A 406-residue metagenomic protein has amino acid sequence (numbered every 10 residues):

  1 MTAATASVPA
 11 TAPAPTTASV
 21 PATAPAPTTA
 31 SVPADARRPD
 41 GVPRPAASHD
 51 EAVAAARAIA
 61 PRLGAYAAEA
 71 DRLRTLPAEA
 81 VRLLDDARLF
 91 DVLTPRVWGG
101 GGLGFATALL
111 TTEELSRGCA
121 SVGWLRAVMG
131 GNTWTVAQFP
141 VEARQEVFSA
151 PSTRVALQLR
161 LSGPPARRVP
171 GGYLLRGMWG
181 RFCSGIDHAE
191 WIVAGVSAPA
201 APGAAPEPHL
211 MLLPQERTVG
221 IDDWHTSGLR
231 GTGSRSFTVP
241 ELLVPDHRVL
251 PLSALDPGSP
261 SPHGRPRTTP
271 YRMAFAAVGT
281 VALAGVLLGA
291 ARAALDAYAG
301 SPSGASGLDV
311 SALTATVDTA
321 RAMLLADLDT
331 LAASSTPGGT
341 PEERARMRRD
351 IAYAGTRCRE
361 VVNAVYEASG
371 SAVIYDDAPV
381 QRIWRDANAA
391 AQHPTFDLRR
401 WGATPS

Functional and structural regions predicted by a protein language model:
M1-T11, T17, T23-A127: Amphipathic, small/basic residue-rich leader segments at the start of a protein or domain
R57, G289, S311-D318, R348 (+3 more regions): Generic structural signal for well-ordered, non-transmembrane alpha-helical segments in soluble/cytosolic regions
G64, A68-D71, T319-Y353, Y366-I374: C-terminal helix-coil-helix/basic helical segment that borders enzyme active sites and/or dimer interfaces and provides
L76-D86, F90-H188, P206: Glycine-rich flavin
W179-T218, D222-D223: DPxDG-like acidic metal-binding loop motif
S227-D318: Glycine-rich beta->alpha junctions and the first turn(s) of the following alpha-helix
A276-T280, S306-L313, E342-Y353, Q381-D386: Alpha-helical scaffold segments that form or flank carboxylate-/histidine-based iron centers
S369-S406: Glycine-rich phosphate/cofactor-binding loops in nucleotide/flavin-utilizing enzymes
